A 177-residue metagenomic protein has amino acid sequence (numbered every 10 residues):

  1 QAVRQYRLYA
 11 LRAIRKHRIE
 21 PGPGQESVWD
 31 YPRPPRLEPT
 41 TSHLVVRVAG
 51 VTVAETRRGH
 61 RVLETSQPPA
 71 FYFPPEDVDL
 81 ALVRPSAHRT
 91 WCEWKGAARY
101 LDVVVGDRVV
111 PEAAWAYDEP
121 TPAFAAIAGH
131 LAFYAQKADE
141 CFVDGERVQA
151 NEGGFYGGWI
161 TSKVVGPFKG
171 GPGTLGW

Functional and structural regions predicted by a protein language model:
Q1-W177: Terminal leader/tail segments of proteins
